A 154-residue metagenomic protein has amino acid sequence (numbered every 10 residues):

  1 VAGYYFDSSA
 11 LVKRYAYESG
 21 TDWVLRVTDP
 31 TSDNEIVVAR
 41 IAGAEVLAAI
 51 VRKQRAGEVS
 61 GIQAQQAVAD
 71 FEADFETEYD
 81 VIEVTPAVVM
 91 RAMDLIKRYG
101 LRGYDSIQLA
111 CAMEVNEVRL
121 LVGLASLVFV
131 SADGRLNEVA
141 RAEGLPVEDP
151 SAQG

Functional and structural regions predicted by a protein language model:
V1, S32-I36, E78-D80, L124-V128: Short active-site oxyanion
V1-A42, K53-Q66, S151-G154: Short, well-structured N-terminal submotif of metal-dependent ribonuclease cores
G3, A110, V115-G154: Acidic, PIN/NYN-like endoribonuclease modules and their adjacent C-terminal/linker elements
F6, V38, E83, G103-S106 (+1 more regions): Short beta-strand scaffold positions
L11, A42, A87-V88, Q108 (+1 more regions): Alpha-helix capping/helix-boundary segments
R52-A87: Helix-adjacent hinge/juxtasegments
F75-Y99, S106-V115: Acidic catalytic patch
